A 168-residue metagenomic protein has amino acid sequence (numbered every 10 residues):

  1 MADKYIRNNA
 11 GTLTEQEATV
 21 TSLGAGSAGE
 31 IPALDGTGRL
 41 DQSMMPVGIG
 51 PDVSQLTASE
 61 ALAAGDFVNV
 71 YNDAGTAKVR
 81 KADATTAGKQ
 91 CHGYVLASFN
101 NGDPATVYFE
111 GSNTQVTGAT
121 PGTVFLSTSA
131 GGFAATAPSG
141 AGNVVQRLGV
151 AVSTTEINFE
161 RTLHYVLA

Functional and structural regions predicted by a protein language model:
M1-P51, G88: Fibrous stalk/shaft segments of extracellular and virion attachment machinery
A2-K4, A28, I49-A168: Glycine-anchored, exposed beta-strand/edge motif detector
